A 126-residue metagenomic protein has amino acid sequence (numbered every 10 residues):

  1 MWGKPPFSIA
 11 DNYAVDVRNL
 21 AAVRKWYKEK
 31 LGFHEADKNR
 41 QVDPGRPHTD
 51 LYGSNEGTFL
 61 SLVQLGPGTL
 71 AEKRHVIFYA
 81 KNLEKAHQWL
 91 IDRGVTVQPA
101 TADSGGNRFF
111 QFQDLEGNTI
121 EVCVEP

Functional and structural regions predicted by a protein language model:
M1-R24, K73-V76, P126: N-terminal beta-strand motif that seeds the catalytic metal site of vicinal oxygen chelate
N12, L31, E121: Short catalytic micro-motifs in class I SAM-dependent methyltransferases
R18-A21, V76-T119: Vicinal oxygen chelate
N19-E35, L90: Amphipathic alpha-helical segments
H34-E72, T119-E125: Conserved short beta-strand elements that form part of the metal-binding/catalytic scaffold of enzyme active sites
G105, E125-P126: A short acidic/small-residue loop/turn micro-motif
